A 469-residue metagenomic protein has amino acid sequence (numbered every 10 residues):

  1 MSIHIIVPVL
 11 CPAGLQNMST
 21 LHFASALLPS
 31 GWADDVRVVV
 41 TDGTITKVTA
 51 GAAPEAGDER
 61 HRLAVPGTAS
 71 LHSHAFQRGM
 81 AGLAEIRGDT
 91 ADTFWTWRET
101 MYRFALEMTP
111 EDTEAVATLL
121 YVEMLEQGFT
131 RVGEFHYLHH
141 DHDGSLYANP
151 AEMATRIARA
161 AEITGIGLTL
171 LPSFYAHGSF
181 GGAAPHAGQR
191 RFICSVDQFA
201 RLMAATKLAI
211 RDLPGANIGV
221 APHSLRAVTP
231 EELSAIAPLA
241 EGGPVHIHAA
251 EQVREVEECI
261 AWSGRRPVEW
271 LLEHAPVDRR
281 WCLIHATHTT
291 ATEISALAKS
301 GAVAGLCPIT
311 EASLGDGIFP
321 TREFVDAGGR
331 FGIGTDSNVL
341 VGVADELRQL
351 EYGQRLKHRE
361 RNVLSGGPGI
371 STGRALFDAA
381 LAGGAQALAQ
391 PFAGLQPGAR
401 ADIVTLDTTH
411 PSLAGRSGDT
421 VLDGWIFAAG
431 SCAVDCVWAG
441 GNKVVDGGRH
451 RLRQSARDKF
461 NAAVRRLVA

Functional and structural regions predicted by a protein language model:
S2-V36, T41, Y352, R374-A469: Active-site microenvironment of metallo-dependent hydrolases
G51-V65: Active-site metal-binding motif and surrounding structural segment of the metallo-beta-lactamase
G67-R78, P244-E251: Histidine-centered catalytic micro-motifs
G79-A115, D141-P150, H177-V196, V253-D278 (+2 more regions): Active-site gating loops and adjacent loop-to-helix segments of metal-dependent hydrolytic enzymes
L83-G167, D197-L213, N461-A469: Alpha-helical scaffold segments that flank or form the walls of functional sites
H140-A286: Metal-coordinating catalytic core of metallo-dependent amide/deamination hydrolases
A240-G243, P276-D278, L297-G305, D326-F331: Glycine-enriched alpha-helix->loop->beta-strand junction motifs that scaffold or abut catalytic
E273-P276, R280, R322-S412: His/Asp/Glu-enriched, well-ordered alpha-helical/loop segment that forms or immediately abuts the divalent-metal
